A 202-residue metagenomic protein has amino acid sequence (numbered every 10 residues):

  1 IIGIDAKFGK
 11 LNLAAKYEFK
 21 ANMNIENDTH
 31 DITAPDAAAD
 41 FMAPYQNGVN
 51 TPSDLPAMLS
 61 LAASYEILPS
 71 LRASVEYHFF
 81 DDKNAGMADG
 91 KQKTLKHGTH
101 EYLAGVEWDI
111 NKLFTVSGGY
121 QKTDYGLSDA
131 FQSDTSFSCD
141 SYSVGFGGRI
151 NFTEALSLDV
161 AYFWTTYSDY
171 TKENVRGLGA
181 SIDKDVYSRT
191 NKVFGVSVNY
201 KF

Functional and structural regions predicted by a protein language model:
I1-F202: Outer-membrane beta-barrel porins/channels
